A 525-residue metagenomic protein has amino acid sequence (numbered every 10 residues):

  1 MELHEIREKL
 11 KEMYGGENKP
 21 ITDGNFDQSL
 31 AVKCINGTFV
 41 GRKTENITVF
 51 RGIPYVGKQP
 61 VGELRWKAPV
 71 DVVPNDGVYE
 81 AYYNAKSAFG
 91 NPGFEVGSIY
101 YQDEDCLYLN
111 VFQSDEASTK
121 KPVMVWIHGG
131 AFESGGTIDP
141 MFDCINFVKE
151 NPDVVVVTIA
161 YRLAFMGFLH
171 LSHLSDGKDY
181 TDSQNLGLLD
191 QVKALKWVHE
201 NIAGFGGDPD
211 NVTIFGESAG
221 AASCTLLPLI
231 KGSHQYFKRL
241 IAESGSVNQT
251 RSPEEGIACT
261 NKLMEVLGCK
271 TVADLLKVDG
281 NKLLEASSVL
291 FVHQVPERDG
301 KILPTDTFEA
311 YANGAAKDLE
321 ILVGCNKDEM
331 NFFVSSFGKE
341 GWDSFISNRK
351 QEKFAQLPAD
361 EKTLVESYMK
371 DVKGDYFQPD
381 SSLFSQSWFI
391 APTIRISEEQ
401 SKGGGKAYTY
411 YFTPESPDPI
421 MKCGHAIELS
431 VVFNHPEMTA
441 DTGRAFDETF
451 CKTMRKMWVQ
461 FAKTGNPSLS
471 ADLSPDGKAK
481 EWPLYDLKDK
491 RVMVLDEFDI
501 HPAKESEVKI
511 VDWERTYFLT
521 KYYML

Functional and structural regions predicted by a protein language model:
E2-L174, K178-N185, P209, G443-F450 (+4 more regions): Non-catalytic accessory segments of hydrolases
F94-S98, Y180-N185, S246-R251, T307-F308 (+5 more regions): Active-site rim elements
G97, K193, E200, G204 (+5 more regions): Substrate-access "cap/lid" subdomains that shape and gate the entrance to catalytic or ligand-binding pockets
A160, F215, I230, I241-S244 (+2 more regions): Alpha/beta-hydrolase-fold catalytic nucleophile elbow
H170, Y180-A203: Alpha/beta-hydrolase active-site loop
G216, G220: Gly/Ala-rich beta-loop-alpha elbow adjacent to hydrolase catalytic centers
A221-S233: Short glycine-enriched nucleophile-adjacent loop and the immediately C-terminal alpha-helix near the catalytic center
I390-L525: Mobile gating loops/cap/lid regions near enzyme active sites that modulate substrate access
